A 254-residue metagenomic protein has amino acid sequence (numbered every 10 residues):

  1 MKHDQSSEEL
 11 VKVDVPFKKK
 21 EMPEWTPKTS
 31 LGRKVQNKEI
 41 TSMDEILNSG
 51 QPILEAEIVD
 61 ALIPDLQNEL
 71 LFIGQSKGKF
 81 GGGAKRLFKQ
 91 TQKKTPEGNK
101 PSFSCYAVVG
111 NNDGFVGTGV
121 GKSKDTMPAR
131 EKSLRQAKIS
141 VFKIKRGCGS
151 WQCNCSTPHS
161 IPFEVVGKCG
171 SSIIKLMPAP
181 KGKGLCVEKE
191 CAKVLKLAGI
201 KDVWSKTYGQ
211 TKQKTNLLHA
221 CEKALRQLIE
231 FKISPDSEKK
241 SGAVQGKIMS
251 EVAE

Functional and structural regions predicted by a protein language model:
M1-E254: Ribosome-associated RNA-binding proteins
